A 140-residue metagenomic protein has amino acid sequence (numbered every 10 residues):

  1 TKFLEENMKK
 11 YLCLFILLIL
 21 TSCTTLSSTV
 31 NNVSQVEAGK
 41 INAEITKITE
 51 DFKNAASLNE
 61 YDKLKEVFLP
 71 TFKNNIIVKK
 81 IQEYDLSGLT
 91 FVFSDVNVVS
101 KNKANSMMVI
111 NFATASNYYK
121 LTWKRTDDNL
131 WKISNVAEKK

Functional and structural regions predicted by a protein language model:
T1-N7: Short, Lys/Arg-enriched N-terminal segments with co-localized hydrophobic residues within the first ~10-30 amino acids
K9-L14: Sec-dependent signal peptide recognition, specifically the positively charged N-region followed immediately by
L17-L18: Short, linear, compositionally biased motifs with a strong N-terminal bias
T21-S22: C-terminal motif of bacterial Sec signal peptides marking the signal peptidase cleavage site
L26-K40: Short, low-complexity, disordered segments immediately C-terminal to signal peptides in bacterial exported proteins
E37-I41, T46-N105: Short solvent-exposed beta->alpha transition segments
K80-T122, T126, N135-K140: Surface-exposed, charged secondary-structure patches
